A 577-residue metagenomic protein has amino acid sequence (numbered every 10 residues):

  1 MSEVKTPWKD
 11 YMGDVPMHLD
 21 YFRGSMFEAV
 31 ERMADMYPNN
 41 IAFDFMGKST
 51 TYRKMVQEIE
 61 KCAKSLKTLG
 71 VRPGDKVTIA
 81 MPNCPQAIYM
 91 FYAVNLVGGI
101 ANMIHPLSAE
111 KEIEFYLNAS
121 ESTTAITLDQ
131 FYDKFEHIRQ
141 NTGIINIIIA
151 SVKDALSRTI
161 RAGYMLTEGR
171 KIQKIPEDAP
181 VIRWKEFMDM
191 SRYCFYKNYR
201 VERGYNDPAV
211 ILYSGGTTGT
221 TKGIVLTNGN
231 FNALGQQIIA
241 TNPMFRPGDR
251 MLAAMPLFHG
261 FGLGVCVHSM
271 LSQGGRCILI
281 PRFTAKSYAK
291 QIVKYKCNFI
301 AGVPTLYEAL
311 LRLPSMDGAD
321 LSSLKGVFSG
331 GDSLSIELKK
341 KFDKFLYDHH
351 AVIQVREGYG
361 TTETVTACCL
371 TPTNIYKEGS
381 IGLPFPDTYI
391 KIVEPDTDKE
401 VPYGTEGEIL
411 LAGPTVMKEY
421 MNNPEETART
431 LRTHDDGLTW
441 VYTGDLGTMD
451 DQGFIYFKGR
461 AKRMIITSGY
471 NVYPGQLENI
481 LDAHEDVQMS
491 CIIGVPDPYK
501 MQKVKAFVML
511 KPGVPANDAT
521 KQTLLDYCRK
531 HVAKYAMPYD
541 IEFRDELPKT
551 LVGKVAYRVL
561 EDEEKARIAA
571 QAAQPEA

Functional and structural regions predicted by a protein language model:
N39-C84, I88-Y92, A109-E114, G229: Conserved AMP-binding/adenylate-forming core of the ANL superfamily
T51-R53, R200, A209-A233: Conserved AMP-binding A3 loop
S108, A125-T127, I300, G413 (+7 more regions): AMP-binding/adenylate-forming catalytic core of the ANL superfamily
A150, K530-V555, A573-A577: AMP-binding/adenylate-forming catalytic domain of the ANL superfamily
K174-Y213, T220, P243-R250: Conserved pre-ATP/AMP-binding loop-to-beta segment of ANL
N232-R250, F258-A301, L313: Conserved AMP-binding/adenylation subdomain of ANL enzymes
C297-G302, L311-E378, Y389: Gly/Ser/Thr-rich phosphate-binding loop
L383-D387, K399-L431, V472: Conserved ATP/PPi-binding loop(s) of AMP-dependent carboxylate-activating enzymes
